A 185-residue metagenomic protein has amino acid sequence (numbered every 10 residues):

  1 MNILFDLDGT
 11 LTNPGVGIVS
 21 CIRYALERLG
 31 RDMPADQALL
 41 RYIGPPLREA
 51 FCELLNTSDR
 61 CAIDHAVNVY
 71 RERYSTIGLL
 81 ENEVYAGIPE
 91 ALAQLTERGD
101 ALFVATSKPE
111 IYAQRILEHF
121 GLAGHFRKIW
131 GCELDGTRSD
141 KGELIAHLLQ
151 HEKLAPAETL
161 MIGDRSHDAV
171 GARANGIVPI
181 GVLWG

Functional and structural regions predicted by a protein language model:
M1-R41, T57-R60: Active-site neighborhood of HAD-like aspartate-dependent phosphohydrolases
N2, D140-A169: Conserved Lys-Pro-Asp/Glu-containing loop-to-beta segment of HAD-superfamily phosphomonoesterases, centered on
A25-L26, P46-R60, I116-H119, L148-L149: Helix-loop "lid/cap" segments that line or gate small-molecule binding pockets
D32, A123-R127, A155: Conserved H-loop
C52-A93: Metal-dependent phosphoesterase signature
N68, A123-R138: A short, structured active-site edge motif that brings together acidic residues
T76-V104, E110-Q114, S139-G142: Short, acidic loop-to-helix structural element flanking the phosphoryl-transfer center in phosphate-processing enzymes
L160-G185: Acidic, Mg2+-coordinating phosphoryl-transfer loop and its flanking beta/alpha structural elements, shared across
